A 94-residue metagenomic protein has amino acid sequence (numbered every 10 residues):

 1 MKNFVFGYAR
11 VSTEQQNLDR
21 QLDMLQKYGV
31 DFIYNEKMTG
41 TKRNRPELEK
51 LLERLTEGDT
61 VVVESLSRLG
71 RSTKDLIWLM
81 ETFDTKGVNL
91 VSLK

Functional and structural regions predicted by a protein language model:
M1-K94: Short, structured surface patches at the beginning of a domain
